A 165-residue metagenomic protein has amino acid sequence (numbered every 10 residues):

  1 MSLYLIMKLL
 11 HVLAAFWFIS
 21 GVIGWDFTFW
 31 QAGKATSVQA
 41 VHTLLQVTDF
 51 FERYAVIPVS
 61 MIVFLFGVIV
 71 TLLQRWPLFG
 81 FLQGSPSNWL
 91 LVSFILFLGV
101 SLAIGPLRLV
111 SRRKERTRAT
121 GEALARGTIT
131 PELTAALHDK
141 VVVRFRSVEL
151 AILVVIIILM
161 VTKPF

Functional and structural regions predicted by a protein language model:
M1-F165: Polytopic transmembrane helical bundles with strong interfacial aromatic enrichment
